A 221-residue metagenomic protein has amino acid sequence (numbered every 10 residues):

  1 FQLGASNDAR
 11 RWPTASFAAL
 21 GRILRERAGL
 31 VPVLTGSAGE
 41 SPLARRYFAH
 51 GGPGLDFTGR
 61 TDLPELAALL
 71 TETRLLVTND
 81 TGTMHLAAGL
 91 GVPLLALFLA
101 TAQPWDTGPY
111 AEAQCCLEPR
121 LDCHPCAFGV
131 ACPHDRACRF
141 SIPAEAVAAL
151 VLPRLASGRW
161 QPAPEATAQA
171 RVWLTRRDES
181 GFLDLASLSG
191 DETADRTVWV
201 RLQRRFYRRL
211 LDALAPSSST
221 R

Functional and structural regions predicted by a protein language model:
F1-D8: Conserved donor-binding/catalytic core segment of Leloir-type glycosyltransferases
L3, G36, E118-P119: Pocket-edge structural micro-motifs
A9, P13-L99: Donor-binding and catalytic core of enzymes assembling or modifying cell-surface/extracellular glycoconjugates
A15, E26, Y110, A149 (+1 more regions): Polar low-complexity intrinsically disordered regions
F48, D56-F57, A88-L183, S189-W199: Nucleotide-sugar donor-binding patch of glycosyltransferase catalytic domains
E192-R221: C-terminal non-catalytic accessory extensions
